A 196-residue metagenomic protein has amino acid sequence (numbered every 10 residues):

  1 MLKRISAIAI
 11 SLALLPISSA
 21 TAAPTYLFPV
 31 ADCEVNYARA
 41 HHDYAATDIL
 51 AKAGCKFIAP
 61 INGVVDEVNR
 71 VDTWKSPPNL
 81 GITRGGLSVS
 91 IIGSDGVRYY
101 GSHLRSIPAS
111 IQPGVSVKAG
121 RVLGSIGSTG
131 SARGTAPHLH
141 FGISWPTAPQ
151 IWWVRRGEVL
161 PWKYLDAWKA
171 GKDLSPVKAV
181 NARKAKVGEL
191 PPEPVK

Functional and structural regions predicted by a protein language model:
M1-I8: Bacterial N-terminal signal peptides that target proteins for export
L2, I17-S88, S94, A119 (+2 more regions): Surface-exposed, glycine-biased beta-strand/turn segments
I8-P16: Bacterial N-terminal signal peptides
H41-Y44, G93, H103, H138-H140: Histidine-centered active-site/metal-ligand motif
W74-L80, I126-H140, P146: Active-site loop architecture of trypsin-fold serine endopeptidases
S88-Q112: Active-site region of chymotrypsin-like
S106-G134: Beta-rich strand-turn-strand
